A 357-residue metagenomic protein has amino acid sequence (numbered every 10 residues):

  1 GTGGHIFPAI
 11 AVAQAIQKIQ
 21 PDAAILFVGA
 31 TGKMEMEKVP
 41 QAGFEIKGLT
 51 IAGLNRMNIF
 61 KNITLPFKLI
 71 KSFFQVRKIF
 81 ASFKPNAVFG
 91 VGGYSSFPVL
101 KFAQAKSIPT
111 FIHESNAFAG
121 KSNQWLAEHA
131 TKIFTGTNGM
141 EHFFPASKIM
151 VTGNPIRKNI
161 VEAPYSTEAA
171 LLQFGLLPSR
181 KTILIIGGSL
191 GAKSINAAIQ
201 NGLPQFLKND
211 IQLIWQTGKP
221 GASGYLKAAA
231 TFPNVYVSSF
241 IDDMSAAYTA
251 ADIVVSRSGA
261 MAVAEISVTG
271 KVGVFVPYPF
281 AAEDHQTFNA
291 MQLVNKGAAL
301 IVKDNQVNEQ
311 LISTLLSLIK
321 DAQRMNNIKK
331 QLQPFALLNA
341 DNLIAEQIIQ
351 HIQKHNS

Functional and structural regions predicted by a protein language model:
G1-G29: N-terminal subdomain of nucleotide-sugar transferases
K18-K68, K303-N305: Conserved nucleotide-sugar phosphate-binding/catalytic loop shared by glycosyltransferases and other
V28, K33, K38, A42 (+5 more regions): Donor-nucleotide binding loops and adjacent catalytic segments primarily of GT-B fold Leloir glycosyltransferases
M34, E45, Q104-E168, L176: Active-site-proximal region of nucleotide-activated glycan assembly enzymes, centered on histidine/acidic-rich loops
N58-A87: An amphipathic, basic-hydrophobic alpha-helix
P85-A87, T249-A264, K271-V272: Acidic donor-binding loop of glycosyltransferase active sites
R324-L338: A short, well-ordered alpha-helix in the C-terminal region of glycosyltransferases
L338-S357: C-terminal alpha-helical cap of glycosyltransferases
